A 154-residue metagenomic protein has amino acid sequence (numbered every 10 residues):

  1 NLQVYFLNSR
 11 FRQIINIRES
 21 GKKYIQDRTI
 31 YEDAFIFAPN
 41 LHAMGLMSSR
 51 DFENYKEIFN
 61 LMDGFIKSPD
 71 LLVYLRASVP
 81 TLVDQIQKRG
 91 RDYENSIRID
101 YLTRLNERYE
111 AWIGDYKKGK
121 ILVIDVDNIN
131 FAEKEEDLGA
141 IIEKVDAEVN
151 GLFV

Functional and structural regions predicted by a protein language model:
N1, N54, T81, D137-A140: Exposed alpha-helical structural elements
N1-E57: ATP-dependent small-molecule kinase phosphotransfer cores that center on conserved nucleotide phosphate-binding segments
F11, I15, F59-D63, E110-I113 (+1 more regions): Generic structural signal for well-ordered alpha-helical scaffold segments
S20, M62-D70, A111-I121: A structural motif corresponding to the C-terminal end of an alpha-helix and its immediate exit/capping segment
Y24-Q26, L71-V73, L122-I124: Hydrophobic/aromatic beta-strand patches that form the interior of the parallel beta-sheet core in alpha/beta enzyme
I30-E32, A77-L82, N128-F131: Conserved nucleotide-binding/hydrolysis micro-motifs of P-loop NTPases
F35-R108: A glycine- and Lys/Arg-enriched "phosphate-lid" helix/loop adjacent to the NTP-binding pocket of small-molecule kinases
V83-V154: NTP-dependent small-molecule kinase module
